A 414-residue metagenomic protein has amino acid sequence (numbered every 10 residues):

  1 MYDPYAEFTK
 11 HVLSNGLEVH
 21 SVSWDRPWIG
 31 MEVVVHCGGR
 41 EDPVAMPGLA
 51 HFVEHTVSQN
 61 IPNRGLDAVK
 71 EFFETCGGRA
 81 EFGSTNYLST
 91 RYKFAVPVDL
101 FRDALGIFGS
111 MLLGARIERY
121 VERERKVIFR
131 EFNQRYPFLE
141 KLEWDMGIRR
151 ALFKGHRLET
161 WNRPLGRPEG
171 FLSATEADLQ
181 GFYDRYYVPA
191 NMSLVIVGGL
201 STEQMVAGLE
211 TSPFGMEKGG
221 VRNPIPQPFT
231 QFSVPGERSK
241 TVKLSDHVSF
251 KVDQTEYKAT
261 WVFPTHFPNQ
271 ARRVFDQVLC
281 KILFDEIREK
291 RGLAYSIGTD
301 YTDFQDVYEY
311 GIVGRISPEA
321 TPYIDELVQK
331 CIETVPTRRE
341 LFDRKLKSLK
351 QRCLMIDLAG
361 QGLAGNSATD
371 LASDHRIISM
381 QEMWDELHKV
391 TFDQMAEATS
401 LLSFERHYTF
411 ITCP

Functional and structural regions predicted by a protein language model:
M1-I29: N- or domain-start disorder-to-order transition segments that initiate the globular core
Y2-D3, L152-L165, E169-L172, V188-P189 (+1 more regions): An aromatic/glycine/proline-enriched structural segment found at the starts of mature extracellular/organellar domains
G16, V33, H51, Y92 (+14 more regions): Buried hydrophobic packing residues in well-ordered domains
S23-F73, T255, W261, F267-I282: Active/ligand-binding-proximal structured segments within catalytic/core domains that scaffold catalytic residues
V35, F94-V98, I196-L200, W261-T265 (+2 more regions): Short beta-strand-to-loop capping motifs
V35, P62, L66-F182, E326-N366 (+1 more regions): Acidic/histidine-enriched segments that form metal/cofactor-coordinating and catalytic pocket/exosite environments
G78-R79, Q254-V262, D276-I316: A structural supersecondary motif
S193-G198, L346-P414: C-terminal regions of mature proteins
